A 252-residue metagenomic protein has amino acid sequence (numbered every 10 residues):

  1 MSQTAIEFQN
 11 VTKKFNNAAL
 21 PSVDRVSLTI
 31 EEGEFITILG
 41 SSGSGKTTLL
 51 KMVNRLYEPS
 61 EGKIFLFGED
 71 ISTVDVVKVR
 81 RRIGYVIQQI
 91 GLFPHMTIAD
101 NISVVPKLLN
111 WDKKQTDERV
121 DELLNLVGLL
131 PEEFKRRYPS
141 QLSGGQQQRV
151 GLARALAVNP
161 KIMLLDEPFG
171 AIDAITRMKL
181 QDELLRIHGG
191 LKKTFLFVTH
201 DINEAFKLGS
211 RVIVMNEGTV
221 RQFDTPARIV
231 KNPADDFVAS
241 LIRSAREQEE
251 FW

Functional and structural regions predicted by a protein language model:
N54: Helix-to-loop junction immediately C-terminal to a conserved catalytic motif
I71-G84, L108, N232-P233: ABC ATPase NBD coupling module
A99-K107, D117, D121: Short helical segment in ABC ATPase nucleotide-binding domains corresponding to the A-loop/adjacent helical element
K114-E133: Conserved ABC ATPase "signature" region
S140, V158: Conserved signature/switch motifs of ABC ATPase nucleotide-binding domains
F223-D224, N232: ABC ATPase "signature
